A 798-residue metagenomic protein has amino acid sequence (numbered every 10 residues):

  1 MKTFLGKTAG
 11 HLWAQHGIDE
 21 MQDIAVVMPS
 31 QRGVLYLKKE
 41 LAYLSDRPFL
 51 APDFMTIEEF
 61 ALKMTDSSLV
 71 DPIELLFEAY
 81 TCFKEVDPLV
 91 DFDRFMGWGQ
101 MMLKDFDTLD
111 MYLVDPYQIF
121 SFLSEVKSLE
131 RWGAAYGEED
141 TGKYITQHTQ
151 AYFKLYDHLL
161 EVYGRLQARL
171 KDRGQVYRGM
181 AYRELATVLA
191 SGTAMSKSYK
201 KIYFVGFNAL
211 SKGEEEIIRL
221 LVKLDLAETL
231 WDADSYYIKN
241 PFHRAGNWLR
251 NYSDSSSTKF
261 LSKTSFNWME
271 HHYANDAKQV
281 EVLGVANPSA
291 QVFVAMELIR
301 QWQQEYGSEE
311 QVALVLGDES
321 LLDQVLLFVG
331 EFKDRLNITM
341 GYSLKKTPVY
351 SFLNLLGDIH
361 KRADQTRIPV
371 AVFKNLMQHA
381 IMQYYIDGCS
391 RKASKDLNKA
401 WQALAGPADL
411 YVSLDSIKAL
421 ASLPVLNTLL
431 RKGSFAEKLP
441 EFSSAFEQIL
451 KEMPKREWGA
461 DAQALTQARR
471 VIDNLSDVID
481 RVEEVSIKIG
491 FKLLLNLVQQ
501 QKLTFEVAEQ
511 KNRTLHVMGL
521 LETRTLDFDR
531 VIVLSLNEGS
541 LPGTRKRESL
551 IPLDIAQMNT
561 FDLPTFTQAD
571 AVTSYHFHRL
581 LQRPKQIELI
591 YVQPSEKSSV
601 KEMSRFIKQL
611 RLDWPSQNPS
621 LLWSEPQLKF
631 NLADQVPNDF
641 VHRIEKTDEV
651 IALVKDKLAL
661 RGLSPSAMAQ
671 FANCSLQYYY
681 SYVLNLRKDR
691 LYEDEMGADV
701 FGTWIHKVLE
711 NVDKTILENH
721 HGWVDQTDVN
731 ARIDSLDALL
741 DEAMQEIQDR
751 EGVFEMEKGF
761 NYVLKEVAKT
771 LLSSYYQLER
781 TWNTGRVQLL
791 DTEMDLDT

Functional and structural regions predicted by a protein language model:
M1-M558, P615-Q617, R690-D694, F701 (+2 more regions): Nucleic acid-machinery interaction/catalytic patches
A233, G357, Q593, V683-L686: Short, histidine-centered active-site or binding-site loop motifs used for metal coordination, general acid-base
M296, R300-Q303, K418-A419, K608-T715 (+1 more regions): C-terminal, charged and often intrinsically disordered regions of DNA end-processing helicases and nucleases
S351, T366, V370-N375, N537-G662: Accessory/regulatory regions of helicases
T525, L580, C674, I705 (+1 more regions): Hydrophobic, well-ordered secondary-structure elements that form the walls of internal hydrophobic environments
L796-T798: Mg2+/Mn2+-dependent nuclease catalytic core
